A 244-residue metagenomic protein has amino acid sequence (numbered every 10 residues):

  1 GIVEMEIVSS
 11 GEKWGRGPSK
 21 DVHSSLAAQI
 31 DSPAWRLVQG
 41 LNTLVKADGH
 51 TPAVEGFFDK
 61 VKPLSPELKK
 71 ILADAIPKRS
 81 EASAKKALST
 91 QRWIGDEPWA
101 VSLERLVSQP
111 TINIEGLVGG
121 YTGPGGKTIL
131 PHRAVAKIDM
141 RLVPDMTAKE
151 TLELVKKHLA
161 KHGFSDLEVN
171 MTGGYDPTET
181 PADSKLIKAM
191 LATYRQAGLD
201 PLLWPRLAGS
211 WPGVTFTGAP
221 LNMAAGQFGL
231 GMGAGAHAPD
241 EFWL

Functional and structural regions predicted by a protein language model:
G1-G95, E104-P110, A219, F242-L244: Fold-level recognition of mixed alpha/beta catalytic cores in primary-metabolism enzymes, strongest
K13, L26, M140-A148, Y175: A generic structural motif
W14-G17, L37, S108, G126-A134 (+2 more regions): Zn-dependent metallopeptidase/amidohydrolase metal-coordination segment
A34-N42, E115, L152, L191 (+1 more regions): Predominant activation on well-ordered alpha-helical scaffold segments within soluble catalytic domains
A100-H132, D139: A structural supersecondary motif
M140-V143, E168-D183, R206-A208: A short beta-alpha structural unit
T151-L159: Short amphipathic alpha-helices in soluble, non-transmembrane regions that often serve as interface/regulatory elements
T178-Q196: Short, low-order "capping/linker" segments at domain edges
